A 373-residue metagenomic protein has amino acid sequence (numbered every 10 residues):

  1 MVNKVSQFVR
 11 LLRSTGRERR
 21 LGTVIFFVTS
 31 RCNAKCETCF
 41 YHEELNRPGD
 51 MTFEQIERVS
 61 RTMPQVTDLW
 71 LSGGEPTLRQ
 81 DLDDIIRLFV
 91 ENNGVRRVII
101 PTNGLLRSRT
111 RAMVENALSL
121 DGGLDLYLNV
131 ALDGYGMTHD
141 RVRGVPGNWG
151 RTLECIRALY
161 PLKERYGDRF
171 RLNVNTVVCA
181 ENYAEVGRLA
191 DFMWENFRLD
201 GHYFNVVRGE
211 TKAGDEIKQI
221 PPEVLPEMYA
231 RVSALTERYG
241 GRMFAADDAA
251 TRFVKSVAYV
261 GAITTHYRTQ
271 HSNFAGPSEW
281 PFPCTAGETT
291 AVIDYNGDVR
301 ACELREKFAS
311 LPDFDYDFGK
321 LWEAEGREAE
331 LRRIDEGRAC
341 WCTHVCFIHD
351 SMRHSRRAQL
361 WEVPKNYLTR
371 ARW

Functional and structural regions predicted by a protein language model:
M1-L21, R242-N273, S351-W373: Alpha-helical membrane-targeting segments
V2-D125, E210, I220-V224, S355 (+2 more regions): Conserved alpha-helical substructure of the radical SAM core
R19, H42, S278-P283, V292 (+1 more regions): Flexible mid-to-C-terminal extensions adjoining Fe-S/redox cofactors in radical SAM and related proteins
I56, T152, F318-L321: Hydrophobic/aromatic residues in well-formed alpha-helices
E75, T102-G104, L132-G134, T176-V178 (+1 more regions): Short, flexible loop/turn elements at secondary-structure junctions
D121-A286, T290-Y295, V299-R300, R305-D313 (+1 more regions): Radical SAM enzyme [4Fe-4S]-AdoMet core and its adjacent flexible, acidic and glycine-rich loops/tails across
